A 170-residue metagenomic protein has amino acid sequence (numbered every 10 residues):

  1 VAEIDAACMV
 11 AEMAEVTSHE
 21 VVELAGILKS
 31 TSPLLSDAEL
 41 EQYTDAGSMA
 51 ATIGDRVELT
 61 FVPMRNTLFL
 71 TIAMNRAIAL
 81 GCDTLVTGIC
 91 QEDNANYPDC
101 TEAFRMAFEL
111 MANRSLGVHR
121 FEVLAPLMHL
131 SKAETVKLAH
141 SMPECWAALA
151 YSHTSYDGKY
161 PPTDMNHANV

Functional and structural regions predicted by a protein language model:
V1-C145: ATP-dependent adenylation/nucleotidyltransferase module used to activate substrates
T71, T154-V170: Local cysteine-cluster metal-coordination motifs and their immediate loop/turn environment, predominantly Fe-S cluster
C145-H153: Conserved cytochrome P450 K-helix E-x-x-R motif and the immediately C-terminal K′/meander segment
